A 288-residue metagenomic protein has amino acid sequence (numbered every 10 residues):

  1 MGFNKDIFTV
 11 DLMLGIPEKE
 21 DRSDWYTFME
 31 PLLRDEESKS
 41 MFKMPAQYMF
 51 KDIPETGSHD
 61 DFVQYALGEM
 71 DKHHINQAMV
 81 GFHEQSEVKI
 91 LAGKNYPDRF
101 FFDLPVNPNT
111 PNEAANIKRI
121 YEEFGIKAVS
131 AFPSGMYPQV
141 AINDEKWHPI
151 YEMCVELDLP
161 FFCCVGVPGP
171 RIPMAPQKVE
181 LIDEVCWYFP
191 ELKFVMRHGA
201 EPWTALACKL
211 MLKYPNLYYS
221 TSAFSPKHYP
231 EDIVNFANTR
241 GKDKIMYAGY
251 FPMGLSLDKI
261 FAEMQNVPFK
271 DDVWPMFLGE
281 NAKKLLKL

Functional and structural regions predicted by a protein language model:
M1-L12, K19-G68, K72, Q77 (+2 more regions): Mid-to-C-terminal alpha-helical segments outside catalytic/metal-binding sites
T9, A78, F100-F102, F161 (+4 more regions): Hydrophobic/aromatic residues located in beta-strands of well-ordered beta-sheets within soluble catalytic
P17-K19, Q85-V88, N109-N112, M136-Y137 (+4 more regions): Active-site environment of divalent metal-dependent phosphoester hydrolases
H59-G68, T110-Y121, T204: Short, acidic/polar
G68-N76, Y96, E156-L157, Y188-L192: A structural motif corresponding to the C-terminal end of an alpha-helix and its immediate exit/capping segment
N76-Q77, H83-G169, P176: Active-site gating/metal-coordination segments in enzymes
K127-A128, A141-M246: Catalytic pocket-lining loop regions of alpha/beta-barrel enzymes, especially the amidohydrolase/enolase/GH5 lineages
